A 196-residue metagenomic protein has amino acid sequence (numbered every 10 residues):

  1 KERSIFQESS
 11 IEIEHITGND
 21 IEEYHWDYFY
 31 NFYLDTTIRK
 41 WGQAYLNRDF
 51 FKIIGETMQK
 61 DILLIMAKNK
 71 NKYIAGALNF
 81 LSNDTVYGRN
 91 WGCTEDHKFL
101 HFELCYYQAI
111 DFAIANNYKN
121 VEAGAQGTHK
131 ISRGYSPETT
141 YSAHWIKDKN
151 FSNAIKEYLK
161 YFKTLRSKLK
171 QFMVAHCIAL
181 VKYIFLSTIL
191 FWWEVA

Functional and structural regions predicted by a protein language model:
K1-H97: A conserved beta-strand-loop-helix scaffold within acyl/acetyltransferase catalytic domains
N69, N116-L180: Active-site/acyl-donor-binding loops of N-acyltransferases
H97-I110, E122: Conserved acetyl-CoA-binding loop-helix of GNAT-fold acetyltransferases
A113: Hydrophobic pocket-lining residues that define ligand/cofactor binding sites across diverse proteins
W192-W193: Tryptophan (W) side chains
